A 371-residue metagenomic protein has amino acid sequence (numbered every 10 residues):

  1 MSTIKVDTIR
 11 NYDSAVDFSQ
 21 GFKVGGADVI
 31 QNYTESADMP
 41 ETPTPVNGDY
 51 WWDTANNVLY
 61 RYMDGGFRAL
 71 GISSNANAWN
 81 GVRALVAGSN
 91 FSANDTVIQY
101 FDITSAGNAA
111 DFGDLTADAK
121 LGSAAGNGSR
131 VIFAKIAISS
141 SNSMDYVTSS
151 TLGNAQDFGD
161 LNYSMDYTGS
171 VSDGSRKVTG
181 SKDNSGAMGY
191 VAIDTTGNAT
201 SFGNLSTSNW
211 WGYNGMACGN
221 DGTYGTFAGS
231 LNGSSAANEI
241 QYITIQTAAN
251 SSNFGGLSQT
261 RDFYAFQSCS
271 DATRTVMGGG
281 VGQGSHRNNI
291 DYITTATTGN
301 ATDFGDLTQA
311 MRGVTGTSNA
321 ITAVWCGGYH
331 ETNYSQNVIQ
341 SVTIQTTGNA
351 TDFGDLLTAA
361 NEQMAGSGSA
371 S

Functional and structural regions predicted by a protein language model:
M1, V6, D13, S19 (+13 more regions): Surface-exposed or flexible loop/turn and strand-edge residues in extracellular/cell-surface modules
I4, I9-A37, A84, V131 (+4 more regions): Low-complexity, small-hydrophobic/phenylalanine-enriched stretches that adopt extended beta/coil conformations used
G21-T54, R68-S74: Extracellular/surface-exposed low-complexity repeats and stalk/linker segments enriched in Gly/Pro and small polar
N56, G81, N94-V97, A109 (+15 more regions): A detector of repeated loop/turn-to-beta-strand junctions in beta-rich toroidal repeat architectures
N57-G65: Short beta-strand segments and strand-loop junctions that repeat across beta-rich extracellular domains
G65, D102-A106, T148-L152, A192-T196 (+3 more regions): Short loop/turn segments that connect beta-strands within beta-propeller blades
N75-G88, L115-A137, L161-S181, L205-G229 (+3 more regions): Conserved short beta-strand element of beta-propeller blades
A109-D114, N154-D160, G197-S206, N250-S258 (+2 more regions): A short beta-strand motif characteristic of beta-propeller blades
